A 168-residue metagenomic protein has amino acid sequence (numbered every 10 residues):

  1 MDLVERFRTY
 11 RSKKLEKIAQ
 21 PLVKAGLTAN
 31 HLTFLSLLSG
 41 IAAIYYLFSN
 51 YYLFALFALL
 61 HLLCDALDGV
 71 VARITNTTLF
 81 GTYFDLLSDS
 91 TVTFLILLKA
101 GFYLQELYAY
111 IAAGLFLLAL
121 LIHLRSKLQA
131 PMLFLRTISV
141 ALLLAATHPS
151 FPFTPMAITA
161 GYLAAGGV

Functional and structural regions predicted by a protein language model:
M1-A19, L86-V168: A feature for the membrane-embedded catalytic helix bundles of lipid/isoprenoid biosynthetic enzymes
M1-G26, D68-T82: Cytosolic, membrane-interface loops and tails of multi-pass inner-membrane proteins
G26, Y46-N50, A146: Helix-loop junctions at the membrane-solvent interface of multi-pass transporters, primarily the C-terminal
H31-F80, A109-Y110, P155: Membrane-embedded alpha-helical segments that form the functional core of polytopic membrane enzymes, especially those
L63-Y103: Alpha-helical transmembrane segments with an aromatic anchor "belt"
